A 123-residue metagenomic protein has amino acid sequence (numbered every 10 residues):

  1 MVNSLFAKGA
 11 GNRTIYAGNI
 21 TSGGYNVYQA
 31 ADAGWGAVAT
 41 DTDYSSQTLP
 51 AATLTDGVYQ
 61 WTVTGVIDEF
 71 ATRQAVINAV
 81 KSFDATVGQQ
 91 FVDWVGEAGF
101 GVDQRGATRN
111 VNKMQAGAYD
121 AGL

Functional and structural regions predicted by a protein language model:
M1-R105, R109-K113, Y119-G122: Predominantly extracellular beta-rich ligand-binding scaffolds that present long acidic/polar faces for carbohydrate
